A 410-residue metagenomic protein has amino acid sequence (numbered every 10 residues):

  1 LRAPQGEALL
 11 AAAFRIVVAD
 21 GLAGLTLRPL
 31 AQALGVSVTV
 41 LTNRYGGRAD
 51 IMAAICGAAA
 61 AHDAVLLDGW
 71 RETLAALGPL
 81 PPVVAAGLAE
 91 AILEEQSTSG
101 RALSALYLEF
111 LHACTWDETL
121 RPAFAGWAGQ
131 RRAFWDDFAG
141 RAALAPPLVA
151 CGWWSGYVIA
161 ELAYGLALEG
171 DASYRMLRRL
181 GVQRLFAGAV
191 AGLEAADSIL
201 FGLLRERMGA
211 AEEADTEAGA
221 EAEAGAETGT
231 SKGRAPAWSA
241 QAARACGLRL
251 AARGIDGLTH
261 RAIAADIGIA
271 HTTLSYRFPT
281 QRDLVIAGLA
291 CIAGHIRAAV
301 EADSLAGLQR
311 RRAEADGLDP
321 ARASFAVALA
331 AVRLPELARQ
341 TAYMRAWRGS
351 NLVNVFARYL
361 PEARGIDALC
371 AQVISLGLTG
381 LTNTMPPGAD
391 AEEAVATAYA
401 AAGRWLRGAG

Functional and structural regions predicted by a protein language model:
Q5, R48, I55-D63, S99 (+7 more regions): Hydrophobic/aromatic residues within well-ordered alpha-helical segments
Q5-A13, L30, I55-A59, D63 (+5 more regions): Generic hydrophobic, amphipathic alpha-helix propensity
A8, I16-A54, R249-D283, A287: Helix-turn-helix
V65-R101, A298-F325: Hydrophobic alpha-helical connector segments
S99-L108, H112-A142, G317-F325, P335-L360 (+1 more regions): Amphipathic alpha-helical packing segments from all-alpha helical-bundle domains
R121, A125, R141-A211, A338 (+1 more regions): Hydrophobic/aromatic-rich alpha-helical bundle segments in the mid-to-C-terminal region
S155, I159, R179-L180, R207 (+4 more regions): Conserved small-residue-rich
G307, D316-F325, L329, E336 (+4 more regions): C-terminal functional regions that serve as terminal interaction/effector modules
